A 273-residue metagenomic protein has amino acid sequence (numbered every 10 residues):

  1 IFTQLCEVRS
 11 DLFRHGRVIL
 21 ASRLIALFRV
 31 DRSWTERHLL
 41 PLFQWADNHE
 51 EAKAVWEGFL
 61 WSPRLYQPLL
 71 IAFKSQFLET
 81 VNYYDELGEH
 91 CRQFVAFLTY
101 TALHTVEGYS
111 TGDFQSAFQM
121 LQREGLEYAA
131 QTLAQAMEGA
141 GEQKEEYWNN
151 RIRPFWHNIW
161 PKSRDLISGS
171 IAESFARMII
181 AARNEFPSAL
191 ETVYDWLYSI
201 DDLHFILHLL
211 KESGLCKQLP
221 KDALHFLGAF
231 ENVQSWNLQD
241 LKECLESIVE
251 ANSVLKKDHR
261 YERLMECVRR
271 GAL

Functional and structural regions predicted by a protein language model:
I1-L273: Non-catalytic all-alpha helical scaffold/repeat segments
